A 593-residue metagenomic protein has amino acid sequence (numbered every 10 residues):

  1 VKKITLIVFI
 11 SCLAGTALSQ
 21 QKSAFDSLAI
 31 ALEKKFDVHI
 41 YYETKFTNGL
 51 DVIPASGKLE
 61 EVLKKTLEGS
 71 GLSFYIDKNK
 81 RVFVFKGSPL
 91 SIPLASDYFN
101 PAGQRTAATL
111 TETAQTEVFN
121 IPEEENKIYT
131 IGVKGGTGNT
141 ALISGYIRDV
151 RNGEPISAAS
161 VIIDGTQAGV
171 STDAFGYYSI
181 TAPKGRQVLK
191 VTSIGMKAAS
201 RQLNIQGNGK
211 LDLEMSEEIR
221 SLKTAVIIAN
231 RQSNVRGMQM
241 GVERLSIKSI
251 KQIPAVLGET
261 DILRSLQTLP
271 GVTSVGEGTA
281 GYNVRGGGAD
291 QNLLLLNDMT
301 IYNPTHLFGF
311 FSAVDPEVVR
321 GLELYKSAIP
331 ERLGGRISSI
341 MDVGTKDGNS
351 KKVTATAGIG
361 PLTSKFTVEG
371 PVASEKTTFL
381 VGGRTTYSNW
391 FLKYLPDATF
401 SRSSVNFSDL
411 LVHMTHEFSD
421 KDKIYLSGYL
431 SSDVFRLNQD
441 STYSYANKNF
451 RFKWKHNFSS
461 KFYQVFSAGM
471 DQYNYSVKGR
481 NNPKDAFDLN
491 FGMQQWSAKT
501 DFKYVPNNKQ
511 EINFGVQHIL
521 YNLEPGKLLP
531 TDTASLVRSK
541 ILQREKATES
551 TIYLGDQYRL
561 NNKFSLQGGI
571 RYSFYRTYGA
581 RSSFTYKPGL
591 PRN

Functional and structural regions predicted by a protein language model:
A17-Y98, S171, V242, V284: N-terminal export/assembly leaders
E68-S73, L90-S91, I163-D164, V188-Q202: A short, solvent-exposed loop/turn motif at the edges and junctions of modular extracellular/periplasmic domains
R105-K134, S171, G195-K197, G209 (+4 more regions): Periplasmic N-terminal accessory/gating domains of Gram-negative outer-membrane beta-barrel systems
T166-Y177: Short, acidic Ser/Thr/Gly-rich low-complexity loop/linker segments typical of extracellular and cell-surface proteins
G309-S312, R320-P330, S339-G370, T378-T385 (+2 more regions): Short strand-turn segments of transmembrane beta-barrel domains in outer membranes, especially the first one or two
K352-T354, P396-F400, F435-S441, N449-K453 (+5 more regions): Extracellular loop and loop/strand-boundary signature of outer-membrane beta-barrel proteins
G360-T385, A398-V434, T442-M470, P506-Q510: Transmembrane beta-barrel wall of Gram-negative outer-membrane proteins
G515-N593: Signature of Gram-negative outer-membrane beta-barrel scaffolds
